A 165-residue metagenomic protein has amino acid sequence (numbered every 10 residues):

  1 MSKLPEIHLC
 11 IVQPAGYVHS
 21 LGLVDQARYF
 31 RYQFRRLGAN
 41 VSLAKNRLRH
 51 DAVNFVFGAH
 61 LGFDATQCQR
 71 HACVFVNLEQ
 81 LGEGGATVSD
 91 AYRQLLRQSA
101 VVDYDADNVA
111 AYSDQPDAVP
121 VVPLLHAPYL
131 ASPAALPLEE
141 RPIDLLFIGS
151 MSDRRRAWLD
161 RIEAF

Functional and structural regions predicted by a protein language model:
M1, A65-C68, S113, P137-E139 (+1 more regions): A generic structural signal for short, solvent-exposed coil/turn residues that cap or connect secondary-structure
M1-P5, D117-L136: Short N-terminal or domain-adjacent regulatory/targeting segments
S2-I7, H50-D51, R70, P137-L145: A short, charged/proline- and glycine-enriched loop that marks the coil->beta-strand transition at the N-terminal
E6, E79, E83, E139-E140 (+1 more regions): Glutamate identity and glutamate-enriched acidic tracts
H8-P116, Y129-P133: Extended catalytic core of nucleotide-activated donor transferases of GT-like folds
H19, P128-F165: Conserved catalytic-core segment of nucleotide-activated headgroup transferases in glycan assembly
H71-V74, P123, I162-F165: Phosphate-binding glycine-rich loops and adjacent basic patches that engage nucleotide phosphates, nucleic-acid
L78, P123-L124, S150: Active-site donor-binding loop signature of nucleotide-sugar glycosyltransferases
